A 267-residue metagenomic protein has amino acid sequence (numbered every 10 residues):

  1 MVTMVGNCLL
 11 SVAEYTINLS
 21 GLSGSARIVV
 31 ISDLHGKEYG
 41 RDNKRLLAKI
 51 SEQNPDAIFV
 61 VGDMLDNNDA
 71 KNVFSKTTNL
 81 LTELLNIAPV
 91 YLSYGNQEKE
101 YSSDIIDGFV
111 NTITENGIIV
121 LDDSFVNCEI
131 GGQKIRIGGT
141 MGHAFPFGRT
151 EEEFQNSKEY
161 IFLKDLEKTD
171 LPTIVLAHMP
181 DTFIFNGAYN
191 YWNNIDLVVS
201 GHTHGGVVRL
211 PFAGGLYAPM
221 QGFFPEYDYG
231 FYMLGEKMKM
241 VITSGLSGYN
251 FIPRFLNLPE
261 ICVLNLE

Functional and structural regions predicted by a protein language model:
M1-L22: N-terminal membrane-anchoring alpha-helices
N18-V29, I118, F125-G139, K168-I174 (+2 more regions): Beta-strand-turn-beta hairpins that frame and shape the catalytic cleft of phosphate-ester-processing enzymes
G24-L121: Membrane-embedded segments
I28-V30, F59-V61, Y91, I137-G139 (+2 more regions): Structural motif
I31-G36, G62-L65, N96-E98, S124-F125 (+4 more regions): Active-site metal-binding loops of divalent metal-dependent hydrolases
E52-Q53, L81-I87, L166-T169, A188-N193: Short, conserved loop/helix-junction motifs that constitute active-site signature segments in enzyme catalytic cores
D107, N111, E115-I118, I130-L176 (+3 more regions): Binuclear metal-dependent hydrolase catalytic cores centered on His/Asp/Glu-rich metal-binding motifs
P180-C262: Conserved beta-sheet core of the metallophosphoesterase superfamily
